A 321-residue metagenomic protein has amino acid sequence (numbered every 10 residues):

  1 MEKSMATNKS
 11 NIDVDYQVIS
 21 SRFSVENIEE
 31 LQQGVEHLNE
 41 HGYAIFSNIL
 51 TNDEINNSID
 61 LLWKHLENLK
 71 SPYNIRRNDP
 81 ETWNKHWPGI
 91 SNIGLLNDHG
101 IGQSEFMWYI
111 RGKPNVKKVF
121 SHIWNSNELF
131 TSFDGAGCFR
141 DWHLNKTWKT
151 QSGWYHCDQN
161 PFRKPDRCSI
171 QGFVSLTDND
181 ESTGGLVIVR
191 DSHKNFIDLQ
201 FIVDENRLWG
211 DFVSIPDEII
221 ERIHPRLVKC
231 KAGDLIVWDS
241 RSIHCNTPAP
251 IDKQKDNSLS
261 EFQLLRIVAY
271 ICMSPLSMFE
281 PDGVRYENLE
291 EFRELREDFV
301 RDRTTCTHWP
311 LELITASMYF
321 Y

Functional and structural regions predicted by a protein language model:
E2-E40, S47-F162: Non-heme Fe(II)-dependent double-stranded beta-helix
N11-S20, P72, F201-D204, A232-V237 (+1 more regions): Non-heme Fe(II)/2-oxoglutarate
Q32, H224, K255-D256: Short, solvent-exposed loop/turn positions at domain surfaces that link secondary-structure elements or cap domain
Y43, F133, R167-F173, T183 (+2 more regions): Extracellular structured ligand-interaction cores
L50-D53, G137-C138, N179-E181, H193-K194 (+2 more regions): Short, solvent-exposed loop/turn segments at secondary-structure junctions
S121-F130, F162-D166, S175-T183, N195: Secondary-structure boundary elements
R140, C157-Q159, I170, V174-D178 (+1 more regions): Short, structured patches in soluble enzyme cores that scaffold and shape functional sites
D166-S169, N179-C245: Double-stranded beta-helix
